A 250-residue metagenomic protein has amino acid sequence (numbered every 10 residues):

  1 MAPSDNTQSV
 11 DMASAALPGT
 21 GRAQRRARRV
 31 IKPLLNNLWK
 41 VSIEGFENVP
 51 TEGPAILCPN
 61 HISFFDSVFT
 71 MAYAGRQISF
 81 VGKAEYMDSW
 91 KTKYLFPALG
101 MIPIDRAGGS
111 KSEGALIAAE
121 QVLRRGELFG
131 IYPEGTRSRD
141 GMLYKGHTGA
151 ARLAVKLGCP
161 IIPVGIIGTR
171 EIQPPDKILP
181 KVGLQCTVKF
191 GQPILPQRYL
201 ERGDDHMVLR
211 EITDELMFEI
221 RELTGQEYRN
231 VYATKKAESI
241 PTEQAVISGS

Functional and structural regions predicted by a protein language model:
A2-A23, E113-S250: Non-catalytic C-terminal accessory region of glycerolipid acyltransferases and related lyso-lipid remodeling enzymes
A2-T51, R76, S89-L99: A transmembrane-helix-recognition feature enriched in membrane-embedded lipid enzymes and envelope glyco-/phospholipid
V30-K32, L99-R106, P133-R137: Short, basic, glycine/proline-bearing loop/turn elements
K32, V68, A151-R152: Active-site phosphate/pyrophosphate- and oxyanion-stabilizing loops and adjacent acidic/basic residues in soluble
N36-E44, K111-E113, R170-Q173: Short gly/ser/thr-rich secondary-structure transition/capping motifs
N36-N37, V49-S110: Catalytic core of membrane glycerolipid acyltransferases/transacylases, capturing the structured, soluble-facing
I43, M101-P103, I161, T187: Conserved beta-strand scaffold positions in the cores of enzyme catalytic domains, especially in NTP/NDP-utilizing
E47, A84, D105, G165 (+1 more regions): Residues at the C-termini of beta-strands that transition into short coil/loop
